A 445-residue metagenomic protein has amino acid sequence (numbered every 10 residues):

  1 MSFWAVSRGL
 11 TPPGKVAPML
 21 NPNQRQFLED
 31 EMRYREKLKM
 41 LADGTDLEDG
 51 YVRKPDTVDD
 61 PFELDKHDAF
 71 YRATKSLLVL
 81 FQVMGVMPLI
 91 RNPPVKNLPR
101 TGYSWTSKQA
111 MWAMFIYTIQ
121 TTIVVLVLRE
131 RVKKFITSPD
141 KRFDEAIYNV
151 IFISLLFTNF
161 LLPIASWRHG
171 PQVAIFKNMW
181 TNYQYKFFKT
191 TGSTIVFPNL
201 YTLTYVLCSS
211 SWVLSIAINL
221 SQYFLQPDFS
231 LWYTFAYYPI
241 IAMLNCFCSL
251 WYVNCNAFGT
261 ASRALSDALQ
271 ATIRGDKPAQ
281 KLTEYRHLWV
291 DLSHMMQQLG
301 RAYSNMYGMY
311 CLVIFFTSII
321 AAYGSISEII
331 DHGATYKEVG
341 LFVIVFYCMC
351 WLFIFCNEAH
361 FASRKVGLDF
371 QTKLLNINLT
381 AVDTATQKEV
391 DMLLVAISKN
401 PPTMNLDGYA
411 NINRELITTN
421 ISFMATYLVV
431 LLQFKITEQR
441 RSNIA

Functional and structural regions predicted by a protein language model:
S2-I116, A279-A445: Terminal membrane-anchoring module of integral membrane proteins
D46-K75, F152-R168, N256-I273, L374-L375: Short, non-transmembrane cytosolic segments of multipass membrane proteins
Y71-K177: Non-cleavable N-terminal signal-anchor transmembrane helices
M111, Y117-L156, T181-L250, R263-L282 (+2 more regions): Helix-loop-helix junctions within predominantly alpha-helical proteins
R142-E145, A165, Q172, M243-L250 (+7 more regions): Non-transmembrane, amphipathic alpha-helical segments
F152, L156-N159, M179-N182, K186 (+8 more regions): Charged, amphipathic alpha-helical oligomerization/scaffolding segments
L162-T181, W251-A264, M349-N376: Inner-leaflet juxtamembrane helices
A165, T191, I273, G300-Y303 (+1 more regions): Long, hydrophobic, amphipathic alpha-helical segments used as structural scaffolds
